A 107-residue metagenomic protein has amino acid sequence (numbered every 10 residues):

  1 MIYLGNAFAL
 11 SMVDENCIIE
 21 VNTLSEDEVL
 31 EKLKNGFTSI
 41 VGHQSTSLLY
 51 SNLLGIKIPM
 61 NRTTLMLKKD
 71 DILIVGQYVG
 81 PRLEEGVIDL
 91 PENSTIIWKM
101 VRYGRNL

Functional and structural regions predicted by a protein language model:
I2-M12, N16, V21-T23: N-terminal accessory interaction module
V13, V21-L24, V41-Q44, I58-M60 (+2 more regions): Short coil/turn linker and secondary-structure boundary residues
I19-V21, V29, I40, V75-G76: Generic structural hydrophobic/aromatic packing signal, biased to beta-strands
E26-E28, T46-S47: Generic structural marker for isolated residues within well-ordered, non-membrane alpha-helices of soluble domains
G36-E84: Acidic, low-complexity, intrinsically disordered interaction modules
L67-L107: Polybasic, proline/glycine-rich intrinsically disordered low-complexity segments
